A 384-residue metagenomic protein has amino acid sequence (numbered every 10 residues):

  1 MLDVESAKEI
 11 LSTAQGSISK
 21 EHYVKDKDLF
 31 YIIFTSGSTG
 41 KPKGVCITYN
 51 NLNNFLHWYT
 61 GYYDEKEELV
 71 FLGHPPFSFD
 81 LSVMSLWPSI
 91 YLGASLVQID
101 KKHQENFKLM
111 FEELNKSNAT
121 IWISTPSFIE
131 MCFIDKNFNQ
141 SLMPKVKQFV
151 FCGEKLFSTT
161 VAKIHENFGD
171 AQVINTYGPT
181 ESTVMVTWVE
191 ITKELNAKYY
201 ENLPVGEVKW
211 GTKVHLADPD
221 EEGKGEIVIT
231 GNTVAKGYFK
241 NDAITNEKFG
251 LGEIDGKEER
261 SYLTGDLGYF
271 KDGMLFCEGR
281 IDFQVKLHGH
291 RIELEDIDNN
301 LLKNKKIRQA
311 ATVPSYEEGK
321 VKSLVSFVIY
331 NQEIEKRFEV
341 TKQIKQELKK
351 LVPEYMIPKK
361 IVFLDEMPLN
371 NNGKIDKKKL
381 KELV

Functional and structural regions predicted by a protein language model:
M1, A94-S117, I123-M131, K155-L156 (+2 more regions): ATP-dependent adenylate-forming carboxylate-activation enzymes
M1-H22, L52, Q172-N175, E190-V384: AMP-dependent adenylate-forming
S17-F34, E65-F71, F77: Conserved pre-ATP/AMP-binding loop-to-beta segment of ANL
F30, C46, V70-L72, S78 (+8 more regions): Short, well-ordered beta-strand segments
I32-V45: Conserved adenylation A10 loop of the ANL superfamily
S38, G93, G153, G231 (+1 more regions): Conserved G/P- and acidic residue-centered "switch" motifs that form tight phosphate/ATP-binding loops in soluble
K43-L72, D80-T120: Conserved AMP-binding/adenylation subdomain of ANL enzymes
Y91-A94, A119-I123, F133-Y200, P204: Gly/Ser/Thr-rich phosphate-binding loop
